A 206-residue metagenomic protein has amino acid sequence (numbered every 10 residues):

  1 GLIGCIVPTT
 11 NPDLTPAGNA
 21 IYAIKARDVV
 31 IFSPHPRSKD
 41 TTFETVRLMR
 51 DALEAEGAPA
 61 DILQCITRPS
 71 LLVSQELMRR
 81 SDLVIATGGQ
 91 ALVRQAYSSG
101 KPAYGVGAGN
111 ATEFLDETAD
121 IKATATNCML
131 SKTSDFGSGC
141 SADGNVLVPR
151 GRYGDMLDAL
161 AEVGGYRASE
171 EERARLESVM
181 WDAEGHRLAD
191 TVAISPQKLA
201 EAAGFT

Functional and structural regions predicted by a protein language model:
G1-T126: Rossmann-like NAD(P) dinucleotide-binding subdomain of oxidoreductase/dehydrogenase enzymes
A17, Y22-A26, E44, V93-T206: ALDH superfamily catalytic-core signature
